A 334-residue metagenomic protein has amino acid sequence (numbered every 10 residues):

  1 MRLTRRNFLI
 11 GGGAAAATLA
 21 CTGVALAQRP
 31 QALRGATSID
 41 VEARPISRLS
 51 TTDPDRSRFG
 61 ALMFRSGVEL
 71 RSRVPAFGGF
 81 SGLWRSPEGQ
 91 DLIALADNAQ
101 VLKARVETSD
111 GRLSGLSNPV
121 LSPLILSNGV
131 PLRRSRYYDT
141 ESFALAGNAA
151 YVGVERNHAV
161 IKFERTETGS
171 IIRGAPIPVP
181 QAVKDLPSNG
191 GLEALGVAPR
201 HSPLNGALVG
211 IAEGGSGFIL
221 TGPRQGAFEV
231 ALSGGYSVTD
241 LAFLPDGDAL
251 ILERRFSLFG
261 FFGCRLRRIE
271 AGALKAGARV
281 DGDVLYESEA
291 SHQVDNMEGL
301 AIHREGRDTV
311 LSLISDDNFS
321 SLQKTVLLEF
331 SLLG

Functional and structural regions predicted by a protein language model:
R2, I10-G334: Sequence/structural signature of beta-propeller domains
